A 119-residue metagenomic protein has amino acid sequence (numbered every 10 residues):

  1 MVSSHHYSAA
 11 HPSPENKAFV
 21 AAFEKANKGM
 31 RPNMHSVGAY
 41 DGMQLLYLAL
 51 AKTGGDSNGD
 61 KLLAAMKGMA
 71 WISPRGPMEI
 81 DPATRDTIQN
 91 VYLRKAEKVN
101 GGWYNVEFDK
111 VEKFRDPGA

Functional and structural regions predicted by a protein language model:
M1-A119: Extracytosolic ligand-binding ectodomains
